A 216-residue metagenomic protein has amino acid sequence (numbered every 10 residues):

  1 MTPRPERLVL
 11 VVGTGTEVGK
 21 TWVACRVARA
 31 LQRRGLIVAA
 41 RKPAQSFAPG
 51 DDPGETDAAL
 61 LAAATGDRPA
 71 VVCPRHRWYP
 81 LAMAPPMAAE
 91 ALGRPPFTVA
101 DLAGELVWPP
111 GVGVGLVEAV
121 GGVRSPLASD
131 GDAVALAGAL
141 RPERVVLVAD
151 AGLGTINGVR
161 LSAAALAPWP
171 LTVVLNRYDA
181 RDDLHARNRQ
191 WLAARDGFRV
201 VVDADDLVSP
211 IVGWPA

Functional and structural regions predicted by a protein language model:
M1-V9, V107-W108, P168, V208-A216: Short, low-complexity, intrinsically disordered N-terminal peptides in bacterial proteins
P3-E6, W22-R94: N-terminal phosphate/diphosphate-binding loop that engages ATP/GTP or pyrophosphate donors across diverse enzyme folds
E6, L36-I37, P110-G113, P142: Short, high-confidence coil segments that cap the C-terminus of an alpha-helix and link into the following beta-strand
R7-V11, G113-V117, V145: Generic beta-sheet signal
L10-C25: Glycine-rich phosphate-binding P-loop
R26-A28, R33, A119-F198: Conserved catalytic-core segment of NTP-binding enzymes
M83, A193-V212: Beta-strand-loop-alpha "switch" segments that mediate conformational coupling across diverse proteins
A84-L127, V134: Phosphate-binding/switch loop-helix module in NTP-utilizing enzymes
